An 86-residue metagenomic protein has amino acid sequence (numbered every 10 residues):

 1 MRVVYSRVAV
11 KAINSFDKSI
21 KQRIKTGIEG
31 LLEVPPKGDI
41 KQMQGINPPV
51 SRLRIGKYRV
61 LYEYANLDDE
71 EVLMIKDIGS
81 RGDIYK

Functional and structural regions predicted by a protein language model:
R2-R7, S19-Q22, I55-Y58, E63-K86: Enriched for short, Lys/Arg-rich terminal
V10-A12, R52: Short aromatic/hydrophobic contact patches that present stacked aromatics for nucleic-acid/ligand binding
K11, G38, G82: Glycine-centered loop/turn positions within well-structured domains that cap or flank conserved ligand/cofactor-binding
A12-S19: Surface-exposed, Lys/Arg-rich phosphate-binding patches that contact polyanionic backbones
K21, K25-E29: Short, well-structured alpha-helical segments
E29-R52: A short, surface-exposed loop/turn module that caps and links secondary-structure elements
